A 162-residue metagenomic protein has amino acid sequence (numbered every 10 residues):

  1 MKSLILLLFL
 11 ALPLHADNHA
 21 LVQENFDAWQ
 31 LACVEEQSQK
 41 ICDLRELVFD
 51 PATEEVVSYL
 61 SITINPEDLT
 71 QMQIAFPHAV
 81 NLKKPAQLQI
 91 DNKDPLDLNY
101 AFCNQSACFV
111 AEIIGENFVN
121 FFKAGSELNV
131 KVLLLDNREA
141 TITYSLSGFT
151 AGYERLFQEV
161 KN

Functional and structural regions predicted by a protein language model:
S3-L14: Sec-dependent N-terminal signal peptides
A16-N162: A generic "folded-domain core" signal
